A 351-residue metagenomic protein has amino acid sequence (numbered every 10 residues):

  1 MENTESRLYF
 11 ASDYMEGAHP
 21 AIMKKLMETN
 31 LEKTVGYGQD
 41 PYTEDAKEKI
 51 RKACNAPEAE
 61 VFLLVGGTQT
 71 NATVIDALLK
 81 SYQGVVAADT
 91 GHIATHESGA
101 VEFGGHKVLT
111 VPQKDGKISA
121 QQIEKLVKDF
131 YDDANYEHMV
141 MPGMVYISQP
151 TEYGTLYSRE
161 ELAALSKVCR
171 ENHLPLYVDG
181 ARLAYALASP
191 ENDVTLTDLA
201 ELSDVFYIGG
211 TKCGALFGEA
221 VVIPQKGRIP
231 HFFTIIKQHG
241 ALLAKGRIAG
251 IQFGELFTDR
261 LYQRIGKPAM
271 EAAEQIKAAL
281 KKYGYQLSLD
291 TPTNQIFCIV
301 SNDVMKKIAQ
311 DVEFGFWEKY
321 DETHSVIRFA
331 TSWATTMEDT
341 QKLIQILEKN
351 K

Functional and structural regions predicted by a protein language model:
H19-G67, D89-A94, A100: Conserved N-terminal alpha-helix of the aminotransferase class I/II PLP-enzyme fold
A77-T95, E124: Conserved PLP-anchoring active-site segment centered on the Schiff-base-forming lysine
S81-Y82, E274, A278-K349: Conserved C-terminal alpha-helix-loop-beta "cap" of PLP-dependent enzymes that closes/shapes the active-site mouth
G105-G143, I147-P150, Y157-A164: PLP-dependent aminotransferase-class I/II
V108-L109, L176-V178, L287, F314: Hydrophobic beta-strand scaffold residues
K114, M141-P142, S148, L156 (+2 more regions): Active-site C-terminal subdomain of aminotransferase-like
Y157-S189: Catalytic PLP-binding core of fold-type I/II PLP enzymes
